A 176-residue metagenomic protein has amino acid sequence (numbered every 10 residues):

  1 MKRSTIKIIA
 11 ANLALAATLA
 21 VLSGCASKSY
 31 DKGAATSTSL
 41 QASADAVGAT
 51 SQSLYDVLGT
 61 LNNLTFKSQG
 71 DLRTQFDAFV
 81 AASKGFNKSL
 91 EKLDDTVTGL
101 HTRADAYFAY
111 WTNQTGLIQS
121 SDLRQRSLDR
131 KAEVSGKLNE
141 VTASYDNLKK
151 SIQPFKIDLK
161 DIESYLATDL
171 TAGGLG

Functional and structural regions predicted by a protein language model:
K2-L13: Bacterial N-terminal signal peptides that target proteins for export
N12, N62-N63, N87, N113 (+2 more regions): Detector for Asparagine
A20-G24: C-terminal motif of bacterial Sec signal peptides marking the signal peptidase cleavage site
C25-N87: Immediate post-signal-peptide N-terminus of mature secreted/exported proteins
S37, Q41-A44, G48-S51, V80 (+7 more regions): Short amphipathic alpha-helical segments with heptad-repeat character
G70-N113: Mid-chain, structured segments of secreted extracytoplasmic proteins
T96, L100-L175: Extended amphipathic alpha-helical interaction segments
